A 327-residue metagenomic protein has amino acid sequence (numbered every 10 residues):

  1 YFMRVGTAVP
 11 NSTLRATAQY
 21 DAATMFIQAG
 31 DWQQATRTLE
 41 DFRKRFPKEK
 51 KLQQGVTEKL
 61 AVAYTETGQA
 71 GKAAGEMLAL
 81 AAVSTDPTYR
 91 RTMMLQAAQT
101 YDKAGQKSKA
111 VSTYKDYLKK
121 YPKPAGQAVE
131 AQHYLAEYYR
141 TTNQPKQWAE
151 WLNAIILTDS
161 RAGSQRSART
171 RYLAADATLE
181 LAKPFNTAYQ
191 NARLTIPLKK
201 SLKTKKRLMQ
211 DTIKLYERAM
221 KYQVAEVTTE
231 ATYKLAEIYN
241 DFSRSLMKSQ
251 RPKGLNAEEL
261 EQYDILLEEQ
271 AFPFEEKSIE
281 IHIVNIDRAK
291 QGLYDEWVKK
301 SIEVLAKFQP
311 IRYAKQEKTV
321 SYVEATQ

Functional and structural regions predicted by a protein language model:
Y1-Q327: Acidic, polar-rich low-complexity tracts and alpha-helical solenoid repeat scaffolds
